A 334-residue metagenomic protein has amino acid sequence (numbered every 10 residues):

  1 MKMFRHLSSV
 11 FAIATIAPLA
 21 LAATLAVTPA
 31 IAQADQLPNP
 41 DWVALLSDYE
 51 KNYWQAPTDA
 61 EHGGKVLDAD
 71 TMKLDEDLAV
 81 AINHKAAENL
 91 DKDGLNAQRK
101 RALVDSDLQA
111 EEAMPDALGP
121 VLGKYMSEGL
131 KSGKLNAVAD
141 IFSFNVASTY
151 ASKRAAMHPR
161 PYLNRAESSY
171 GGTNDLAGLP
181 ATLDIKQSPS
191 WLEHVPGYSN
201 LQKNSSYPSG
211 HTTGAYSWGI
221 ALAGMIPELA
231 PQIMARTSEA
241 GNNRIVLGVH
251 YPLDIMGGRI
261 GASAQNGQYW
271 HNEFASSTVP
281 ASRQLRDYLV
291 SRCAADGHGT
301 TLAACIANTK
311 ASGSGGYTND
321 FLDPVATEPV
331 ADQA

Functional and structural regions predicted by a protein language model:
K2-A34: Secretory targeting and sorting signals
A34-V246, P280, Q284, Y288-S291 (+1 more regions): Hydrophobic alpha-helical bundle signature of multipass membrane enzymes
H211-A215, I245-A275, A281-S282: Alpha-helical transmembrane segments that form the membrane-embedded catalytic/substrate-binding core of multi-pass
Q265-Q268, F274-K310: Metallocarboxypeptidase
